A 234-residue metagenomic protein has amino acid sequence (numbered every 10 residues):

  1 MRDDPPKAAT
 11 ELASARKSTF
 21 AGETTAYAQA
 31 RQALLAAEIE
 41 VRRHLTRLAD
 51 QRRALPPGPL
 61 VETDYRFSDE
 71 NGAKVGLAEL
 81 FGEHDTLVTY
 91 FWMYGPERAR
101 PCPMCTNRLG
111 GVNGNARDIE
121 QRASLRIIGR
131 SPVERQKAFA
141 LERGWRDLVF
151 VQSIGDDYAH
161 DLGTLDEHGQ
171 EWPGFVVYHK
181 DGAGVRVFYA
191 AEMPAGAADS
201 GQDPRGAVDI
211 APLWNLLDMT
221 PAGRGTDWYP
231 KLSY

Functional and structural regions predicted by a protein language model:
M1-L87, W92-R117, Q121, F139-L141 (+1 more regions): Non-globular targeting/processing and membrane-anchoring segments
A116-R135, R146-D157: Thiol-based oxidoreductase modules, predominantly thioredoxin-like and allied folds used for disulfide exchange
